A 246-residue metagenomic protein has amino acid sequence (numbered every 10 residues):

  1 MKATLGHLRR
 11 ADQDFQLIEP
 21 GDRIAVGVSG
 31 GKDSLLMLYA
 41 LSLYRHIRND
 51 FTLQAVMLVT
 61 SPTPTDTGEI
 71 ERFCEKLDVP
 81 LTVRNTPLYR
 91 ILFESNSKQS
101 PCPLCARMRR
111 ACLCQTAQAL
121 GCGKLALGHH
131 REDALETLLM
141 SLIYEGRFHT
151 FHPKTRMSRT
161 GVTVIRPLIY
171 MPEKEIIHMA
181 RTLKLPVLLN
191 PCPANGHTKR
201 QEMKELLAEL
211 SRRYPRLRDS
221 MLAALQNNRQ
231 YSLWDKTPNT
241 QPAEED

Functional and structural regions predicted by a protein language model:
M1-E136, Y144, K174-T182: ATP-dependent adenylation/nucleotidyltransferase module used to activate substrates
Q16, P20, N49, R147 (+3 more regions): Residue-level signal for secondary-structure boundary elements
D33, T52, V56, Y89 (+6 more regions): Residue-level detector of alpha-helical recognition elements and their boundaries
S34-A40, P64-R72, L168-M171, A208-L210 (+1 more regions): Short, charged low-complexity intrinsically disordered segments located at boundaries of structured domains
L53, R109, K124, E132-R212: Catalytic subdomain that performs nucleotidyl-dependent activation
M57-L58, V83-Y89, Q115, T155-T160 (+2 more regions): Short C-terminal domain-edge/linker segments immediately following a structured domain
P62, L88-R90, T155, M171 (+2 more regions): Residue-level detector of flexible, active-site-proximal loop/helix-junction positions within diverse enzyme catalytic
L185-D246: The feature marks non-catalytic terminal segments
